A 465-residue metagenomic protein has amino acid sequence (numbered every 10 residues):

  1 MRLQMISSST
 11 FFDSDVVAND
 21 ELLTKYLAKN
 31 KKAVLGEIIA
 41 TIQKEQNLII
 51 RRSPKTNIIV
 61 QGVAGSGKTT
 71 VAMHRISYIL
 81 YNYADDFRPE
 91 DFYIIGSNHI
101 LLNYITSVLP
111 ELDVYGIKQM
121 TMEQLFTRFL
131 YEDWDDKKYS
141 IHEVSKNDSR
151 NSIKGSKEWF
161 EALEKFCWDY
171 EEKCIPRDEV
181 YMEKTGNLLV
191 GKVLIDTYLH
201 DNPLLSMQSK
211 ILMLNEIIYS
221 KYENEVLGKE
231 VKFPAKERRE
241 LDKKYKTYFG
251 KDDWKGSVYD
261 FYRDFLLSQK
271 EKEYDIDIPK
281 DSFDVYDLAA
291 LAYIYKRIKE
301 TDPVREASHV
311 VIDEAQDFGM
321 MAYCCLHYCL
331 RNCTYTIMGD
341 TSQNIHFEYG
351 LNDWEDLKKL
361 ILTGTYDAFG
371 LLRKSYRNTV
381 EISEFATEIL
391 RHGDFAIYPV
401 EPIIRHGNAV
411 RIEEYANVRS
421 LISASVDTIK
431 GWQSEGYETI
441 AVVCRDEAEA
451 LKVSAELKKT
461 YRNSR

Functional and structural regions predicted by a protein language model:
M1-K25: N-terminal accessory nucleic-acid engagement/regulatory domains that precede and modulate ATP-driven motor cores
A40-R52: Pre-Walker A adenine-sensing motif
P54-I58: Pre-Walker A (Motif I) flank of P-loop NTPase domains
V60-G62: Hydrophobic anchor at the beta1->P-loop junction of P-loop NTPases
S66-T70: Walker A/P-loop
V71, R75: Hydrophobic positions on the alpha1 helix immediately C-terminal to the Walker A/P-loop
L80-V311, Q316-C325, C333, T365-D367: Alpha-helical nucleic-acid-binding subdomain of P-loop helicases immediately C-terminal to the Walker A/P-loop
D85, E90, H99-Y115, M120-T127 (+6 more regions): Conserved helicase motor core of SF1/SF2 NTP-dependent helicases
